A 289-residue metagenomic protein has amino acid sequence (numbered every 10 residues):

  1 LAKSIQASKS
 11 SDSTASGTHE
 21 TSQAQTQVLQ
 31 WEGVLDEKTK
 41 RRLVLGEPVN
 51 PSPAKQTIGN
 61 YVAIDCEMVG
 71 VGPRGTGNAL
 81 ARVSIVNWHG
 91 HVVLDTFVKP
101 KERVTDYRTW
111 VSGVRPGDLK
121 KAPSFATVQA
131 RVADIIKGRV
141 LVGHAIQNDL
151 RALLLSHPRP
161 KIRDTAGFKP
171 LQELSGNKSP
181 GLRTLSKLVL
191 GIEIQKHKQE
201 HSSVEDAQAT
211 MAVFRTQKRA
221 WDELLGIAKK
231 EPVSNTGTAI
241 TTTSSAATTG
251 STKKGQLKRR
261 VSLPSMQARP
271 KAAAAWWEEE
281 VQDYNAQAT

Functional and structural regions predicted by a protein language model:
L1-G59, P232-T289: N-terminal accessory regions of nucleic-acid-interacting proteins
V44-S52, K120-V132: A short, well-structured juxtamembrane/interface segment
T57, V62-I64, A79: Short, basic and Ser/Thr-rich N-terminal targeting/leader segments
Y61-R74: Short acidic, Gly/Ser-rich segments with clustered Asp/Glu that frequently serve as metal-coordination loops in enzyme
I64, A122, G143-I146: Short His-Asn-centered micro-motif
T76-L80, N87-S112, A133-P264, R269-K271 (+1 more regions): Metal-dependent phosphoesterase core characteristic of DEDDh/y 3'-5' exonuclease domains
S112-A122: Metal-dependent phosphoesterase signature
